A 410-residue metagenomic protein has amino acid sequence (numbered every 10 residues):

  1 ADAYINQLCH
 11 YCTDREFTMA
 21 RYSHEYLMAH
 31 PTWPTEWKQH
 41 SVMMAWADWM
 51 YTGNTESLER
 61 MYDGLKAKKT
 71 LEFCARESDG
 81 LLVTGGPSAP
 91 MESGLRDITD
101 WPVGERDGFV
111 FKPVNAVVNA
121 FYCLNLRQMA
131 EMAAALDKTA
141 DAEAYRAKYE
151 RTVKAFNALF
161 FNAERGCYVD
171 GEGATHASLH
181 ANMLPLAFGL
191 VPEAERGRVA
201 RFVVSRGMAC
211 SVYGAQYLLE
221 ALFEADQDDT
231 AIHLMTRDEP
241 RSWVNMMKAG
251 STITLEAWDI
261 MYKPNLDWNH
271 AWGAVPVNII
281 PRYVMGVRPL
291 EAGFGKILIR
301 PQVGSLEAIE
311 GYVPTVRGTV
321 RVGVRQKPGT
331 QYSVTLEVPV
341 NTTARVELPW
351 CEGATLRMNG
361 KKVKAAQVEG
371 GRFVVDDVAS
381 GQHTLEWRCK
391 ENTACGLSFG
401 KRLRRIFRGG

Functional and structural regions predicted by a protein language model:
A1-G85, P90: Substrate-binding groove/exosite segments of carbohydrate-active enzymes
A1-I5, M43-M44, D48-T52, L81-N115 (+6 more regions): Carbohydrate-binding/catalytic loop surfaces
F17, R21, E59-Y62, K66 (+4 more regions): Conserved positions within tetratricopeptide repeat
H24-E25, A29-S41, C74-E150, K154-A215 (+1 more regions): The feature captures the catalytic groove of carbohydrate-active enzymes
A147, K154, D229-G410: Non-catalytic C-terminal accessory modules of carbohydrate-active enzymes
R206-D238: Repeat-solenoid scaffold signature
